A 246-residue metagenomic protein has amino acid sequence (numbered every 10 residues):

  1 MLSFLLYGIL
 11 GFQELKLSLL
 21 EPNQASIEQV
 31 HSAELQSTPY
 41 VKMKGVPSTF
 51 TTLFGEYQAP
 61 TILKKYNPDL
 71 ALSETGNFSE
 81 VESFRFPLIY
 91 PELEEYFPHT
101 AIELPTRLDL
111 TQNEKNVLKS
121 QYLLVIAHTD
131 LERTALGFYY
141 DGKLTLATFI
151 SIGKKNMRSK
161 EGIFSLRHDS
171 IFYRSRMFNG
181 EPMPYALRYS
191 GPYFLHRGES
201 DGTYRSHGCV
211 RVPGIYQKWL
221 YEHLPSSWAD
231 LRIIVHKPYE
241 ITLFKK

Functional and structural regions predicted by a protein language model:
M1-E14: Sec-dependent N-terminal signal peptides
G11-A25: Signal peptide processing junction and immediate N-terminal pro/mature segment of secreted/exported proteins
N23-S26, E34, K42, A59-R107: Extracellular LysM carbohydrate-binding repeats and other cell-envelope/extracellular binding modules
M43-Y66, L136: Short alpha-helical segments in extracytoplasmic peptidoglycan/chitin-binding modules and envelope-associated proteins
P47-L53, Y122-V125, E199-S200, R205-G208: Second-shell loop/turn segments in exported
Q58, S79-S83, S120-Y122, L131-R133 (+6 more regions): Extracytoplasmic
S73, R158-E161, H168, F172-K246: Exported/periplasmic cell-wall-interacting domains
L104-K154: A structural motif detector for short, solvent-exposed N-terminal "entry" segments of globular domains
